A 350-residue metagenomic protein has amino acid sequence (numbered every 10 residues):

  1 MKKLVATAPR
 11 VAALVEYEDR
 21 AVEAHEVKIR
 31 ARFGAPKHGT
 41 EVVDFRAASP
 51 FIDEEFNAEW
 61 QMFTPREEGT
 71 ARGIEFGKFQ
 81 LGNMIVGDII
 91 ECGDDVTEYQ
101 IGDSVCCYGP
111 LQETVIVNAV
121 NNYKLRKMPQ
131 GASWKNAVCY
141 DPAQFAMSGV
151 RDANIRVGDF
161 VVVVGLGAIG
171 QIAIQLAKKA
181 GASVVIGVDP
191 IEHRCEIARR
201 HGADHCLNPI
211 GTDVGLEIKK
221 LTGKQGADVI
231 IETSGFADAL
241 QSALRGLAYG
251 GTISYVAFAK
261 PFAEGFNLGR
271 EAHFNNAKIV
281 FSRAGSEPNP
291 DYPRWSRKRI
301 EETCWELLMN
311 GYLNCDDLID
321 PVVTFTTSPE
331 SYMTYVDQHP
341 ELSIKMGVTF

Functional and structural regions predicted by a protein language model:
M1-G73, T349-F350: Short N-terminal strand-loop motif that marks the start of NAD(P)H/FAD-dependent oxidoreductase cofactor-binding domains
E26, D103-S104, T114, F160 (+2 more regions): Residue-level marker of beta-strand positions
I29, C107-Y108, V163: A generic structural signal for residues embedded in beta-strands
G69-G109: A glycine-/small-residue-rich N-terminal strand-loop-strand element that serves as the cofactor-binding glycine loop
Q80, G109-N121: A structural motif shared across PLP-dependent enzymes of the aminotransferase-like
S133-T212, L216: Mid-domain Rossmann-like dinucleotide-binding core that forms the NAD(H)/NADP(H) cofactor-binding site
I155, H201-V280: Glycine-rich cofactor phosphate-binding loops and adjacent beta1-alpha1 units of small-molecule cofactor enzyme domains
L244, Y249, D291-F350: C-terminal hydrophobic helical "lid"/dimerization subdomain of Rossmann-like NAD(P)H-dependent oxidoreductases
